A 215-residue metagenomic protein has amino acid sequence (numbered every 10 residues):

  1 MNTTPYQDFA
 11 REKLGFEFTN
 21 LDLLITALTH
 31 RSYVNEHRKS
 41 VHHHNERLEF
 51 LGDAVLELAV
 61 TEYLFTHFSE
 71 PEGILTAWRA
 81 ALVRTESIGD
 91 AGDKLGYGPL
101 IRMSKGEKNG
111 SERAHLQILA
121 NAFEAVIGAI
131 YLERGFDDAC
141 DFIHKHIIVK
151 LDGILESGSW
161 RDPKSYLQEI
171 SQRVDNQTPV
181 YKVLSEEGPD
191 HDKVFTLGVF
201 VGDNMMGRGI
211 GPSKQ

Functional and structural regions predicted by a protein language model:
M1-Q215: Double-stranded RNA-binding/processing signature
